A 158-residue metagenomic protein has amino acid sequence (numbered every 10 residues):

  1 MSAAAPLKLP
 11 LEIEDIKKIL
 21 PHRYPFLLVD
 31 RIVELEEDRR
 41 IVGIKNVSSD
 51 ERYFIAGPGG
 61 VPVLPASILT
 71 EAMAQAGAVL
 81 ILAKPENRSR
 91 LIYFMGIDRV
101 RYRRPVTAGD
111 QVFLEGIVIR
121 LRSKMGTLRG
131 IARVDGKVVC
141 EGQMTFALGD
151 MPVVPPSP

Functional and structural regions predicted by a protein language model:
M1-E36: N-terminal leader/capping segments at the start of a protein or of a new domain
S2-K8, E37, V106-D110, V118-P158: HotDog/MaoC-like acyl-thioester-processing domains
S2-P10, G77-F113, V139-A147: Hydrophobic beta-strand-centered segment that forms part of the acyl-chain substrate-binding groove
K17, G60, Y102-R104: Beta-strand-rich interaction surfaces with strong enrichment in secreted/lumenal proteins
Y24-L64: Catalytic strand-loop segment that frames the active site of acyl-thioester-processing enzymes
V29-D30, I97, T127, E141: Hydrophobic residues on conserved beta-strands that form the core of alpha/beta folds
D30-V33, D98, R103, E115-I119 (+1 more regions): Conserved positions in beta-strands of structured domains
I55-I81, F94-M95: Compact, glycine-rich, soluble single-domain proteins
